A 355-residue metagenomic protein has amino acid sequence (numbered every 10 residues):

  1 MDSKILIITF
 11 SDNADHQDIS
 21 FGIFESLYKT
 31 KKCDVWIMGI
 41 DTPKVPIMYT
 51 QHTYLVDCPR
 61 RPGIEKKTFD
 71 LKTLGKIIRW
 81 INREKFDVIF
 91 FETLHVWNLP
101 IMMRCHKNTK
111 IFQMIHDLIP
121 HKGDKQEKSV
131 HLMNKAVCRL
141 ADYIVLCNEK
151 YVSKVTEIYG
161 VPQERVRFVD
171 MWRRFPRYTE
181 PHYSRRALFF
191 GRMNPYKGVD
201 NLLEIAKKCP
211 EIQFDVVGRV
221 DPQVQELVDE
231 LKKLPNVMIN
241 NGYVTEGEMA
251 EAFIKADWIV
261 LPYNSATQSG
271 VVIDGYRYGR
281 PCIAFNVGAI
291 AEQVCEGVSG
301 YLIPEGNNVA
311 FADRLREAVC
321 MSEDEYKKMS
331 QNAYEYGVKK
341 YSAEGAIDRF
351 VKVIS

Functional and structural regions predicted by a protein language model:
F10-Q17, F24-L71, Y151, R219-V224: N-terminal strand-loop element at the rim of the active site of nucleotide-sugar-dependent glycosyltransferases
Q17-G22, N194-K208, I273: A conserved mid-protein helix/loop that constitutes part of the nucleotide-sugar donor-binding site
F91-W97, I115: Short His-centered aromatic/hydrophobic patch
E226-A250: Nucleotide-activated donor-binding/catalytic signature segment of Leloir-type glycosyltransferases, i.e., the conserved
E251-T267, R280: Acidic donor-binding loop of glycosyltransferase active sites
D274, V287-G297, Y301-L302: Short acidic/histidine- and often glycine-rich active-site loop of Leloir-type glycosyltransferases that engages
E296-G297, Y301-V309, E317-E323: Conserved acidic donor-binding segment of nucleotide-sugar-dependent glycosyltransferases
D324-K340: A short, well-ordered alpha-helix in the C-terminal region of glycosyltransferases
